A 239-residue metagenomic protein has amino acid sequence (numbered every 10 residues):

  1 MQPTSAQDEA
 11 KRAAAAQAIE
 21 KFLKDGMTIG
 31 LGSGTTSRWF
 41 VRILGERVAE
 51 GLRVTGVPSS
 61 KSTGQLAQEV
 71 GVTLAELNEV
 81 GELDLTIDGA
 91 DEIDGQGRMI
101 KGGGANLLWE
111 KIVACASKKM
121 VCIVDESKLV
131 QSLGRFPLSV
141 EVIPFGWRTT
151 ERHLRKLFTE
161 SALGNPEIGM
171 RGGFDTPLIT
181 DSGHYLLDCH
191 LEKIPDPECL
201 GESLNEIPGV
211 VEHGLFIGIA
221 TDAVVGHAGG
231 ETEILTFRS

Functional and structural regions predicted by a protein language model:
Q2-E9, K61-S239: Conserved phosphate- and dinucleotide-binding cores of soluble alpha/beta proteins, encompassing both enzyme active
Q2-K24, S33-V80, I219: Active-site catalytic microenvironments in core metabolic enzymes, especially phosphate/sugar-handling
M27-T28: Residues that mark the start of a beta-strand
